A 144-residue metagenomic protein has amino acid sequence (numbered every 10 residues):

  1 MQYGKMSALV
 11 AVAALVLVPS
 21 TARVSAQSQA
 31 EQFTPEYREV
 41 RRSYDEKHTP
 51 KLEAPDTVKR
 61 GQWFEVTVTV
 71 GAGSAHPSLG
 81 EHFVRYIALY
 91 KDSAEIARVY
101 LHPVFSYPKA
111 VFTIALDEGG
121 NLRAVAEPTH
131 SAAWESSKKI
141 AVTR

Functional and structural regions predicted by a protein language model:
L15-V24: C-terminal segment of classical bacterial N-terminal signal peptides
S28-V58: Short, compositionally biased P/S/T/A/G/V-rich stretches that sit at domain boundaries
V58-G71: Contiguous beta-strand segments within globular domains
W63, D117-N121: Extracellular Ig-like/FN3 beta-sandwich strand-entry sites
T69-L79: Short amphipathic, basic-aromatic surface patches that mediate peripheral association with negatively charged
L79-R85: Short coil-to-beta strand junction motifs in C2/discoidin
P108-A115: Exposed aromatic-hydrophobic patches
P128-S137: Short acidic/polar inter-strand loop motif in beta-rich domains
